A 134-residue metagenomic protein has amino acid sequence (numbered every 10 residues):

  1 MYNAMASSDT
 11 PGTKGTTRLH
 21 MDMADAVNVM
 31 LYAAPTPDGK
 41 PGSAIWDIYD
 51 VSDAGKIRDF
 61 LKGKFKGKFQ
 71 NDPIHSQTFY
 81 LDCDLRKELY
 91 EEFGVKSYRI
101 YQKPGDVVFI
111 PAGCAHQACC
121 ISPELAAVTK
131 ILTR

Functional and structural regions predicted by a protein language model:
M1-V107, C114-R134: Active-site region of the double-stranded beta-helix
